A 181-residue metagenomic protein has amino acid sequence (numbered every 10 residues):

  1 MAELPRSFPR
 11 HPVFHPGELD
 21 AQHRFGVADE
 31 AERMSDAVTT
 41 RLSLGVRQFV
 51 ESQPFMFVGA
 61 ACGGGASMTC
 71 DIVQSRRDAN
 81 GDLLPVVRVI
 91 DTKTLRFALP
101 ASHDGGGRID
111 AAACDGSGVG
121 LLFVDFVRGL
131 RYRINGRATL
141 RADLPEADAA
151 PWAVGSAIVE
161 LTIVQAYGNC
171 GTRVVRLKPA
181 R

Functional and structural regions predicted by a protein language model:
M1-R181: Binding-site signature for planar aromatic cofactors or substrates
